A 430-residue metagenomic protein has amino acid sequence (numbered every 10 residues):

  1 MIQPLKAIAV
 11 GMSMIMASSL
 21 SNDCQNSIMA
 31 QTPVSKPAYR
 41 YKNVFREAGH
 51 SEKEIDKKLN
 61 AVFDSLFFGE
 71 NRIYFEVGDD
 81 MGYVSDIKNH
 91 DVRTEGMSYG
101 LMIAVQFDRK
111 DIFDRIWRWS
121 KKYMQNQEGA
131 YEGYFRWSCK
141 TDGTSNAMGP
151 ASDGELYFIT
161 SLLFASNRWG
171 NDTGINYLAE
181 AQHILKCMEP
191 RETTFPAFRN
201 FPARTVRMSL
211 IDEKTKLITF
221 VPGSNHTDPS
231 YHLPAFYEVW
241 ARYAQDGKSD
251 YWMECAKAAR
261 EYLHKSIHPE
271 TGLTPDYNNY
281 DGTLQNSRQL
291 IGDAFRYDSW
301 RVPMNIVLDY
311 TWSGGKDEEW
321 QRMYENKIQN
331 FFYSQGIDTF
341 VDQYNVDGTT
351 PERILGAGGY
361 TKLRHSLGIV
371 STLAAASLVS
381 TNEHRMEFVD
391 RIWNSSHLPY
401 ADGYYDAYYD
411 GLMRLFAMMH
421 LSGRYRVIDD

Functional and structural regions predicted by a protein language model:
M1-A9: Bacterial N-terminal signal peptides that target proteins for export
M14-L20: Hydrophobic core
I28-A61, F68, I87-T94, G129-R136 (+4 more regions): Extended ligand-binding clefts on enzyme/binding-domain cores
A48, K58-Y99, A104-A147: Internal amphipathic alpha-helical repeat/solenoid segments
V62, F107, S120-Y123, Q127 (+9 more regions): Alpha-helical solenoid scaffolds that mediate protein-protein interactions, centered on TPR/SEL1-like repeats but also
H90-M97, T144-W169: Aromatic-rich carbohydrate-recognition surfaces in CAZymes
L101-D108, Y157-R168, A235-R242, M304-T311 (+2 more regions): Short glycine/serine- and small hydrophobic-enriched flexible loop segments
L398-D430: Hydrophobic, glycine-enriched assembly/anchoring segments
